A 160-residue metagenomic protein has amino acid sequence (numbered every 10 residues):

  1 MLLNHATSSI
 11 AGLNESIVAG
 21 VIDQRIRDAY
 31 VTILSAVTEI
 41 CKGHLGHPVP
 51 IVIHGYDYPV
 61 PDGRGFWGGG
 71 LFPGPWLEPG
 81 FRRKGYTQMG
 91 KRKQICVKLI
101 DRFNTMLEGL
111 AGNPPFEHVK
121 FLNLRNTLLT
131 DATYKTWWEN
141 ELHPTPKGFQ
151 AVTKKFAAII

Functional and structural regions predicted by a protein language model:
M1-I22, D57-F66: Oxyanion-hole/transition-state-stabilizing segment in secreted/luminal serine hydrolases and related acyltransferases
G12-T38, K93-L107: Well-ordered, non-membrane alpha-helical segments in soluble/globular domains
Q24-E78: Hydrophobic, aromatic-enriched interface-forming segments
D62-K120: Substrate-gating cap/lid alpha-helix
Y86-Q88, A132-W137: Short glycine/proline-rich turn/loop motifs
E117-Y134: Acidic carboxylate-rich catalytic motifs and surrounding loops in phosphoryl-/glycosyl-chemistry enzymes
T136-I160: Histidine-centered active-site loop/cap adjacent to the catalytic His in serine esterases/O-acetyl transfer systems
